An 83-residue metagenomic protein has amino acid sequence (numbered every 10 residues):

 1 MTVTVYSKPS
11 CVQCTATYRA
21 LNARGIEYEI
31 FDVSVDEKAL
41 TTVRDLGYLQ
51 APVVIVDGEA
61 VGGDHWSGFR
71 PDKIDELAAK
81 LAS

Functional and structural regions predicted by a protein language model:
M1-I26: Local sequence-structure signature of Cys/Sec-based thiol-disulfide redox active-site neighborhoods
T2-T4, E27-E29, A60-D64: Short active-site oxyanion
K8, Y48, P71: ATP/adenylate-binding site constellation spanning eukaryotic-like Ser/Thr protein kinases, ABC-transporter
V12-Q13, E37-K38, V61, D72: Short alpha-helical
D32-L49, K80: Thioredoxin-like thiol-disulfide oxidoreductase module
P52-V56: Cytosolic beta-strand hydrophobic patch enriched in CBS
D57-S83: Non-catalytic, surface beta->alpha helical segment in thiol-disulfide oxidoreductase systems
